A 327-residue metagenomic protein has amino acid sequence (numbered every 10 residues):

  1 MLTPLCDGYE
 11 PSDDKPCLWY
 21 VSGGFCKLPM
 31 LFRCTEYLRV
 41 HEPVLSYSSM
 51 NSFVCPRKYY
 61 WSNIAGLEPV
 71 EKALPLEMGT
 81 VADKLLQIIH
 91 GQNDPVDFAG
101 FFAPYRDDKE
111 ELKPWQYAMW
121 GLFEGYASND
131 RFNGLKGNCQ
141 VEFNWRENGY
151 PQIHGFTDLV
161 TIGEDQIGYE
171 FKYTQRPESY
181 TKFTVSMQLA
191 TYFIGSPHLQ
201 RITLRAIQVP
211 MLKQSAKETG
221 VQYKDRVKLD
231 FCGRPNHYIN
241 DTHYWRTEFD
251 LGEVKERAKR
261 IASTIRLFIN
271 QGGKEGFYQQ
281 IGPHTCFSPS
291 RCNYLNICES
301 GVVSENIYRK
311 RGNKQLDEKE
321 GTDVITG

Functional and structural regions predicted by a protein language model:
M1-E10: Secreted, propeptide-processed cysteine-rich mini-domains
C6, C17, C26, C34 (+3 more regions): Short cysteine clusters
S12-D13, G23, F32-C34, W61 (+3 more regions): Secreted/processed peptides and extracellular or luminal domains of membrane proteins
K27-M30, E36-L38, G66, C298-R311: Short cysteine/histidine-rich zinc-coordinating motifs and their immediately flanking basic loops
F32-D165, Q208: Metal-dependent nuclease catalytic cores that hydrolyze phosphodiester bonds in DNA/RNA, characterized by
N63, E170-Y173, A206: Residue-level recognition of conserved beta-strand positions in structured domain cores
Q116, T181-K182, S196-G327: Metal-dependent nuclease catalytic regions and adjoining charged, substrate-binding loops involved in nucleic-acid end
F143-L189, I194: Non-catalytic protein-protein interaction segments used by genome-maintenance enzymes to assemble and couple activities
